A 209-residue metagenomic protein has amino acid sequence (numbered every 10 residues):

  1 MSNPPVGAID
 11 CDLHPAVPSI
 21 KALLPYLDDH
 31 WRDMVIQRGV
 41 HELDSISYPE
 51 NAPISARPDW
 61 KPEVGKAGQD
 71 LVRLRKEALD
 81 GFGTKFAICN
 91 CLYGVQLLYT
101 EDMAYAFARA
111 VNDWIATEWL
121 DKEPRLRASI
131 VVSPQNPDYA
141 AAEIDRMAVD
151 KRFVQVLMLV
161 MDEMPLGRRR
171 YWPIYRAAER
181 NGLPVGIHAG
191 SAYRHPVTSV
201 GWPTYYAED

Functional and structural regions predicted by a protein language model:
M1-D209: Helix-coil boundary/capping segments in enzymes
